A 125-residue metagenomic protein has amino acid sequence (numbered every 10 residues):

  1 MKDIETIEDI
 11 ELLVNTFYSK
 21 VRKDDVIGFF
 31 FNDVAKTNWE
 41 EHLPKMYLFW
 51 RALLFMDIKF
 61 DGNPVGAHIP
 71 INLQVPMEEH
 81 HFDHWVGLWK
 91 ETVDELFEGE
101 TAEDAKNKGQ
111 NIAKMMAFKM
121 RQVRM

Functional and structural regions predicted by a protein language model:
M1-M125: Core of compact, soluble alpha-helical bundle domains
